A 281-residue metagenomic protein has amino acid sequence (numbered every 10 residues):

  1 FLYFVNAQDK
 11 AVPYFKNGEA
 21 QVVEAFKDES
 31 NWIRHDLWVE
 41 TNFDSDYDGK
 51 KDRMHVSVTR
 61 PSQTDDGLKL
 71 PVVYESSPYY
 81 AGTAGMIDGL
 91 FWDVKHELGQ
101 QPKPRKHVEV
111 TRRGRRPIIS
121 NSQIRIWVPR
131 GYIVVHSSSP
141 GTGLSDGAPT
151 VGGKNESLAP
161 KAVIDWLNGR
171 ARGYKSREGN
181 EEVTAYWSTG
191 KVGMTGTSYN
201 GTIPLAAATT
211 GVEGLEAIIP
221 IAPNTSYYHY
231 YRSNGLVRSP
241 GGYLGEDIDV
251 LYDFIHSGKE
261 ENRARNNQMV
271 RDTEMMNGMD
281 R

Functional and structural regions predicted by a protein language model:
L2-E97, T111-R112, S122-Q123: Catalytic-loop region of hydrolases
N6-D9, E24-F26, G82-D88, W92-R113 (+7 more regions): Accessory cap/linker subdomain of secreted extracellular hydrolases
S57, V72-S76, I133-S138, K191-G196 (+1 more regions): Structural recognition of the beta-strand scaffold that forms the well-ordered cores of secreted hydrolase catalytic
R60-K69, A148-E156, A162-G193, S198: Gly/Ser-rich "nucleophile elbow"/oxyanion-hole loop immediately N-terminal to the catalytic nucleophile in hydrolases
P78-G82, V134, W166: Serine-hydrolase catalytic-loop signature spanning alpha/beta hydrolases and amidase-signature enzymes
Y80, P140-G143, T225: Alpha/beta-hydrolase active-site loop signature
I124, V128-L144: Conserved alpha/beta-hydrolase
G201: Residues forming the Rossmann-fold NAD(P)(H) cofactor-binding site
